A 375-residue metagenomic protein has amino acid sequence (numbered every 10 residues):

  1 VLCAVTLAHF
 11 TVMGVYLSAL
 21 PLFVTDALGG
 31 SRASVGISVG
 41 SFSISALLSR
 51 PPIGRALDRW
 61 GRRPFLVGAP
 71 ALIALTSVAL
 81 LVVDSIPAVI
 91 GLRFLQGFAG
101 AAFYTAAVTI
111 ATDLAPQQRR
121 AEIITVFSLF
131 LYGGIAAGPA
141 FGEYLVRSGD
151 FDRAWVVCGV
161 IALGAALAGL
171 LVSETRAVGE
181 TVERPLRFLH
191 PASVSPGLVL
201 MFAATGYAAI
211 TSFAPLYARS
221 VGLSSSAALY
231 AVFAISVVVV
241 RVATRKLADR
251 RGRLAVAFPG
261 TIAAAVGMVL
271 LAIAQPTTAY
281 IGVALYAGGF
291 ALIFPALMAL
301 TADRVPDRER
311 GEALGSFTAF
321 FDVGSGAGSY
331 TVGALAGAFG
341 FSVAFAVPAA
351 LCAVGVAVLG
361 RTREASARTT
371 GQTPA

Functional and structural regions predicted by a protein language model:
A19-R32, S212-S225: Short amphipathic helix-loop junctions that connect adjacent transmembrane helices in Major Facilitator Superfamily/SLC
G29, G61, V82-P87, G252 (+1 more regions): Helix-breaking motifs and short loop linkers at transmembrane-helix boundaries and internal kinks in secondary membrane
S43-P51, I135-A136, A234-V242, S325-G326: Residue-level signature of mid-helix packing/kink "hotspots" within the transmembrane helices of 12-pass Major
L48-V83, R251: Conserved MFS/SLC helix-loop-helix module at the cytosolic interface between two early adjacent transmembrane helices
P64-V78, G159, A255-V269: Structural signature of the two symmetry-related core transmembrane helices
P87-L95, T277-L285: Paired small-residue
L92-F130: Cytoplasmic helix-loop-helix junction between adjacent transmembrane helices in 12-TM secondary transporters
G159-V178, V356-R363: C-terminal membrane-cytosol helix-exit motif in multi-pass small-molecule transporters
